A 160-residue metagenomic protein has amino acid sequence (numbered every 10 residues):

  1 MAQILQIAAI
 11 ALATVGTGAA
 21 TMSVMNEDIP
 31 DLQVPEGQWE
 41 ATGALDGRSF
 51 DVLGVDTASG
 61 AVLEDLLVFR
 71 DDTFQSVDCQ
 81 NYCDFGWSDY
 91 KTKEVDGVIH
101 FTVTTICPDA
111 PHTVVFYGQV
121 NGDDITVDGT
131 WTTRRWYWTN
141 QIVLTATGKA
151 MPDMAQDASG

Functional and structural regions predicted by a protein language model:
A2-A20: Sec-dependent N-terminal signal peptides
T21-E27: Membrane-interface motif at the C-terminal end of an N-terminal transmembrane signal
I29-V120, D128-T130, R134-G160: Central antiparallel beta-sheet cores of small beta-barrel/beta-sandwich binding domains
